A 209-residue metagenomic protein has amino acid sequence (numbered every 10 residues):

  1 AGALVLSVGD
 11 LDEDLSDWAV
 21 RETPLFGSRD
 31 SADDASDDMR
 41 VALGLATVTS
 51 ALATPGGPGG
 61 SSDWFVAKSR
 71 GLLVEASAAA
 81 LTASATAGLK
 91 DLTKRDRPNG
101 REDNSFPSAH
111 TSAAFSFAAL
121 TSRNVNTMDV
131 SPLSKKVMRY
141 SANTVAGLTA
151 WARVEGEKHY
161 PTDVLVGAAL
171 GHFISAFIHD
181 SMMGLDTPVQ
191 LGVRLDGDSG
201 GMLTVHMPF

Functional and structural regions predicted by a protein language model:
A1-A46, K90-N99: N-terminal transmembrane-helix/juxtamembrane module of multi-pass inner/ER membrane proteins
S7, L11-D12, A53, A85 (+2 more regions): Hydrophobic membrane-targeting signal helices
V8-L11, L52-G59, N124-N126: Structural signal for the C-terminal ends of transmembrane alpha-helices and the immediately following loop
D17-R21, G56-V66: Membrane-helix interface linkers and caps
S36-M39, S62-V74, A79-F209: Replace "edges of transmembrane helices
L43-P55: Long, hydrophobic/aromatic-enriched structural stretches that serve as scaffold segments
